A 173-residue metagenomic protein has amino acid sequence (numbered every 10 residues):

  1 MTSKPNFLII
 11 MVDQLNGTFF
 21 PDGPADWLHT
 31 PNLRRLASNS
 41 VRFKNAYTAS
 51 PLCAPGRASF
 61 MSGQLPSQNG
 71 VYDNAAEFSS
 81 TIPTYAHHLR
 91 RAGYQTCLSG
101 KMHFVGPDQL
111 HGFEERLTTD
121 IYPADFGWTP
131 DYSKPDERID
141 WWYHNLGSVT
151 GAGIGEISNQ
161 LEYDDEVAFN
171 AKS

Functional and structural regions predicted by a protein language model:
M1-S173: Formylglycine-dependent sulfatase
